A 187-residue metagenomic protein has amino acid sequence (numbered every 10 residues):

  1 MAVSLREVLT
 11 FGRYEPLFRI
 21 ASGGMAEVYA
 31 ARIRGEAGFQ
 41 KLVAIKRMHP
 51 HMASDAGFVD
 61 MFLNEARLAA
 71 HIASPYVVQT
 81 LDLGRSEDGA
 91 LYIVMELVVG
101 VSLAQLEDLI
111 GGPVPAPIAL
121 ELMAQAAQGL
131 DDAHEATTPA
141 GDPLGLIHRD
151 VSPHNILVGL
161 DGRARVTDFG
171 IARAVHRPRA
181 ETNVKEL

Functional and structural regions predicted by a protein language model:
M1-L187: Conserved ATP-binding/catalytic core of the eukaryotic-like protein kinase fold, especially serine/threonine kinases
